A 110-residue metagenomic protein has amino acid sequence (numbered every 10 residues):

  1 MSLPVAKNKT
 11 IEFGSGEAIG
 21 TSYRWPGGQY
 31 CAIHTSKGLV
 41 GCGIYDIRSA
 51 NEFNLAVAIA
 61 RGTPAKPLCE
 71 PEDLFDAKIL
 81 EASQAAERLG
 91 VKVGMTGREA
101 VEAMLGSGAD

Functional and structural regions predicted by a protein language model:
S2-D110: Residues that scaffold, gate, or flank divalent-cation-dependent active/transport sites
